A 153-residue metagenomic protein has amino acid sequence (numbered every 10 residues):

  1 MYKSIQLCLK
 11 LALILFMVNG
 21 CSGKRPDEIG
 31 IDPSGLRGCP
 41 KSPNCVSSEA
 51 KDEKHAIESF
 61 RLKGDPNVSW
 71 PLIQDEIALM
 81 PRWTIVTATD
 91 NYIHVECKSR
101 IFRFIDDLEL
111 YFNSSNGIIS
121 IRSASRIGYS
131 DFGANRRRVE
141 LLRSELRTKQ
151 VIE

Functional and structural regions predicted by a protein language model:
M1-L9: Bacterial N-terminal signal peptides that target proteins for export
K10-V18: Bacterial N-terminal signal peptides
G20-E153: Ser/Thr-rich, low-complexity intrinsically disordered terminal regions
